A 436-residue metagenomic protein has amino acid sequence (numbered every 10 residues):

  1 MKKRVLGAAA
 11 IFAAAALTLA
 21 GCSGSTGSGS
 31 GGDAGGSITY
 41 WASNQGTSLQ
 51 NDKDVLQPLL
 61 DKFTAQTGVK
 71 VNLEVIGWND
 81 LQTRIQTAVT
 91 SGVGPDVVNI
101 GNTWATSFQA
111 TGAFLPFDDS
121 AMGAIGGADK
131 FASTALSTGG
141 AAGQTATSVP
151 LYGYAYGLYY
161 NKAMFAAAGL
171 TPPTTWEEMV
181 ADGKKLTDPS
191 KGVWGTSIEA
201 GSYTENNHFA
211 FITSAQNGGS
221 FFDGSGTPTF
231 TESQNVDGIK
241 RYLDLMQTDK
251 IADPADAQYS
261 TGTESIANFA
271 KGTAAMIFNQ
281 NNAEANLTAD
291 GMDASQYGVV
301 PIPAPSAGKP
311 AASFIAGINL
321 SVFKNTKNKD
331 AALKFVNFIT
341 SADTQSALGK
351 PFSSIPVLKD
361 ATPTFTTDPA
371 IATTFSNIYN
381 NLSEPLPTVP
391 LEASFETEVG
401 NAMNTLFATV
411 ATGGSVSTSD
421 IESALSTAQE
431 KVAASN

Functional and structural regions predicted by a protein language model:
R4-S107, T427-N436: Conserved N-terminal structural module of periplasmic/extracytoplasmic solute-binding proteins
K62-F131, A163-T174, A267-N268, A275-M276 (+4 more regions): Extracytoplasmic "Venus flytrap"/periplasmic binding protein-like
A65-V75, V93, G169-T171, T227 (+2 more regions): A local structural motif
N102-A155, N206, D368-A370: Hinge/lid segment of periplasmic solute-binding proteins
D118-F131, G195-G201, N217-G238, A289-G291 (+5 more regions): Short, solvent-exposed loop/beta-turn-alpha elements that line the ligand-binding surface or hinge of extracytoplasmic
A166, N381-N436: Conserved C-terminal helix/tail region of periplasmic/extracytoplasmic solute-binding proteins
G183-K185, P189, T227-D256, I302: Glycine-centered hinge/linker elements that transmit conformational signals in sensory and ligand-binding systems
Q280-A294, P305-A402: C-terminal lobe and pocket-closing loops of periplasmic/extracytoplasmic Venus-flytrap solute-binding proteins
